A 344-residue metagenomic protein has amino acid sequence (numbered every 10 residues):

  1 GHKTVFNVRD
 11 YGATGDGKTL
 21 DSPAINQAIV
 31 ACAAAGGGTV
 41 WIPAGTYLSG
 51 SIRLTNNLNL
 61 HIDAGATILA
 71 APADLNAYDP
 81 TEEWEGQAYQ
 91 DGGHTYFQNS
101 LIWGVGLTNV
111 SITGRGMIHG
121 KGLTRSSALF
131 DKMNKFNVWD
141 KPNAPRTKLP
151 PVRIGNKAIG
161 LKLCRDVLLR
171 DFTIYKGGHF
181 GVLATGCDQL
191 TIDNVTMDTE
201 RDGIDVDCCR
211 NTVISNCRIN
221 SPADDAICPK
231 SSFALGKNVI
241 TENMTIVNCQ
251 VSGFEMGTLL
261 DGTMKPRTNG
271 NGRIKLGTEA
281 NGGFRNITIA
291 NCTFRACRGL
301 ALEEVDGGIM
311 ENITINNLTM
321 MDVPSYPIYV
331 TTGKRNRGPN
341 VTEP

Functional and structural regions predicted by a protein language model:
G1-P344: Extracellular/periplasmic carbohydrate-active domains that bind, remodel, or depolymerize complex polysaccharides
